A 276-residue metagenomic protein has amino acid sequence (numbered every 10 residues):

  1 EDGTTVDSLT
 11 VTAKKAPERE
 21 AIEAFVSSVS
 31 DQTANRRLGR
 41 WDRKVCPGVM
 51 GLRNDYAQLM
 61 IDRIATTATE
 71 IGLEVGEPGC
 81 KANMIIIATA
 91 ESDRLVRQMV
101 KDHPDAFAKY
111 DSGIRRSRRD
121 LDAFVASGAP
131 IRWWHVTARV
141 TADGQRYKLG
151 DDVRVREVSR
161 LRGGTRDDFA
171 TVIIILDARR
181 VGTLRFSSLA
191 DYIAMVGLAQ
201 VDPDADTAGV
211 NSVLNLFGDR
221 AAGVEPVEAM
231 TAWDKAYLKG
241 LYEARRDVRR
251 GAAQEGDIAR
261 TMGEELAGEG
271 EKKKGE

Functional and structural regions predicted by a protein language model:
T4, R37-D42, R166: Short, flexible turn/loop "capping" segments at secondary-structure junctions
T4-K15: N-terminal secretion/transport leader regions
D7, R43-P47, V172: Hydrophobic beta-strand segments of well-ordered beta-sheets in folded domains
K15-W41: Compositionally biased P/S/T/G-rich terminal and signal peptide-adjacent segments that lie outside catalytic cores
V26, W41, V45-V49, I64: Long, contiguous hydrophobic alpha-helical segments, chiefly transmembrane helices and signal peptides
G48-R63, A68, G72-E276: Long, folded non-catalytic interaction modules
